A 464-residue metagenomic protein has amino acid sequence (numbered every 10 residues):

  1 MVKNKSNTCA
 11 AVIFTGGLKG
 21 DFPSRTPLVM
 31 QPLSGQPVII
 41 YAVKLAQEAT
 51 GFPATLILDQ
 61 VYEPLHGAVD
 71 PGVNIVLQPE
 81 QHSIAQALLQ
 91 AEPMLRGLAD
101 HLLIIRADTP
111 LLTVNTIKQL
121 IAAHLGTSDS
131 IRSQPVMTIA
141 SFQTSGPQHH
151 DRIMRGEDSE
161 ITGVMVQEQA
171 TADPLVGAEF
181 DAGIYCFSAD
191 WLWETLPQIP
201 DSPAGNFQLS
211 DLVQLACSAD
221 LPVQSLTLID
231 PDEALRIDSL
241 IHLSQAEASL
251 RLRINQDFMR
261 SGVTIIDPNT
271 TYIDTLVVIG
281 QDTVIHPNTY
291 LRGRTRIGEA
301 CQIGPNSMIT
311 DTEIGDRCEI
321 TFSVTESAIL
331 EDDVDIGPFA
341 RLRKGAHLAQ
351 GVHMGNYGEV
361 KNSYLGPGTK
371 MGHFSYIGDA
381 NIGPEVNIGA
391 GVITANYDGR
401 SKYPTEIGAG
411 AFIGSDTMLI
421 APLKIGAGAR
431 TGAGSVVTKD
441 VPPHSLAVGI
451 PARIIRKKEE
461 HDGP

Functional and structural regions predicted by a protein language model:
M1-S24: N-terminal nucleotide-binding beta1-loop-alpha1 segment
Q36-P53, Q90-P93: A short, N-terminal amphipathic alpha-helix
P53, Q60-N74: Acidic donor-binding segment of Leloir-type glycosyltransferases
P71-D158, A182, C186, E194-I199: Conserved beta-loop-beta/alpha segment of the NTase-like Rossmann-fold superfamily that binds/positions NTPs
E160-L252, Q256: Catalytic-core segments of class I nucleotidyltransferases/pyrophosphorylases that form NMP-activated intermediates
D181-I184, T275, Y403, A421: Glycine/small-residue-rich pyrophosphate-binding loop that anchors the diphosphate of NDP-sugar donors
C217-F322, L330-P338: Extended, small-residue-rich solenoid/repeat segments and analogous flexible loops that form exposed scaffolds
E319-P464: Glycine-rich hexapeptide-repeat left-handed beta-helix
